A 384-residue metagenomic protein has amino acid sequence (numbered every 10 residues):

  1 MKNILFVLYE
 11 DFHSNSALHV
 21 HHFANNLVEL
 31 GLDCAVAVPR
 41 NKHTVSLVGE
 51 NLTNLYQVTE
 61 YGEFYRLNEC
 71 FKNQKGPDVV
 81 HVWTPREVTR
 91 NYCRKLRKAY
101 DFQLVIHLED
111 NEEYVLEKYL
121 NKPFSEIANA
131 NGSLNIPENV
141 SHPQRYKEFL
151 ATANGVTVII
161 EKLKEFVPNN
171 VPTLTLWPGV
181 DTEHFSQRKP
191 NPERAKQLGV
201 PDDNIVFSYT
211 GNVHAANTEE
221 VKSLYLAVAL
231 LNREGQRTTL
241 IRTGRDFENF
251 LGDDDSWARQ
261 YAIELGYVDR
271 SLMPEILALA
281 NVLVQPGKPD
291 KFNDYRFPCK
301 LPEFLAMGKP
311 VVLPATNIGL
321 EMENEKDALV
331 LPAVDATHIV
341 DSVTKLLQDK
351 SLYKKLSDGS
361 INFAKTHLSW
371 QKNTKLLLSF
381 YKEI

Functional and structural regions predicted by a protein language model:
M1-E50, K75, G155, V228-A229: N-terminal subdomain of nucleotide-sugar transferases
F12-L18, A216-K222, D269-I276, N281-P302 (+1 more regions): Nucleotide-sugar-dependent
T59-L67, R245-N249, A262-A278, V334: Conserved active-site histidine-acidic residue motif and adjacent donor-binding/catalytic loop of glycosyltransferases
K95-A99, L108-L116, K122-V156: Membrane-proximal helix-turn-helix segments that form the acceptor-binding/catalytic region of lipid-linked
N135-K189: Donor nucleotide-sugar binding/catalytic pocket of nucleotide-sugar-dependent glycosyltransferases
D181-D253, E264-S271: Conserved catalytic-core segment of nucleotide-activated headgroup transferases in glycan assembly
E325-A336, K345-S351: Conserved acidic donor-binding segment of nucleotide-sugar-dependent glycosyltransferases
H338, K345, L352-H367, L376-S379: A short, well-ordered alpha-helix in the C-terminal region of glycosyltransferases
